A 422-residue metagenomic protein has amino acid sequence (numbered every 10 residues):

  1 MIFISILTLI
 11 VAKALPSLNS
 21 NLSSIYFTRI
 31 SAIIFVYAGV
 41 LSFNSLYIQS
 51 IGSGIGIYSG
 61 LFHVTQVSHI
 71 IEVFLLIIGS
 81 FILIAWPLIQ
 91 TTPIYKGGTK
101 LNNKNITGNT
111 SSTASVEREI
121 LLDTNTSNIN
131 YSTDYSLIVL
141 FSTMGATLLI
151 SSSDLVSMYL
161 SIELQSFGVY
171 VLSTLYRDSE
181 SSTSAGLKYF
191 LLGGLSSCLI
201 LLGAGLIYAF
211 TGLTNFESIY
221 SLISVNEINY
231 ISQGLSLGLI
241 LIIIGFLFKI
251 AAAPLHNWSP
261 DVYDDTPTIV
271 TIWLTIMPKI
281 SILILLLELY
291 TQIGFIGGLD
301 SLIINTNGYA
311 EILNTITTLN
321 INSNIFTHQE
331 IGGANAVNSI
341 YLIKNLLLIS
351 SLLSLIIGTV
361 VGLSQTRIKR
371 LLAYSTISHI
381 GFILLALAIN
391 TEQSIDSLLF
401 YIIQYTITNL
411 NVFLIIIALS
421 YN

Functional and structural regions predicted by a protein language model:
M1-N422: Alpha-helical transmembrane segments of multi-pass membrane proteins predominantly involved in bioenergetics
